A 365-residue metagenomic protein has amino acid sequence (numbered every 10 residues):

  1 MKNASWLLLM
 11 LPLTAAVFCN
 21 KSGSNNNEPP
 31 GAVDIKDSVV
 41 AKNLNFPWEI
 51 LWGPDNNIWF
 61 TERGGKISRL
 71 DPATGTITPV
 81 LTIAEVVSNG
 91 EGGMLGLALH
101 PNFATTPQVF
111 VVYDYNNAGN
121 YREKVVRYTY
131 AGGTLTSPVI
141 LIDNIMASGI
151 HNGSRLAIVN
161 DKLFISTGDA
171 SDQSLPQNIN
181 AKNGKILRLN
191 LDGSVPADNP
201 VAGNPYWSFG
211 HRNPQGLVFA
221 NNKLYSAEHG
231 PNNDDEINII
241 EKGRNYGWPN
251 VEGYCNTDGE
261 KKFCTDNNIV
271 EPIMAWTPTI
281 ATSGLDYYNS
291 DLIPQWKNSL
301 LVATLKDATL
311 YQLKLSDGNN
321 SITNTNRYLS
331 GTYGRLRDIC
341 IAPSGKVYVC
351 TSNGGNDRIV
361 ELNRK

Functional and structural regions predicted by a protein language model:
M1-L8: Bacterial N-terminal signal peptides that target proteins for export
L9-K36: Bacterial Sec-dependent N-terminal signal peptides
E28-Q173, F219, K223-G230, P278-G318 (+1 more regions): Acidic, Gly/Ser/Thr-rich repeat motifs that build Ca2+-stabilized beta-propeller blades
T78-G92, P138-N152, L191-S208, W248-T277 (+1 more regions): Surface-exposed loop and turn segments in beta-propeller and other repeat-based domains that flank or scaffold
E123-G132, I179-L191, I239-E241: Beta-propeller blade signature
Y206-E236: Repeat-solenoid scaffold signature
P231-Y246, L305: Short edge-strand/loop segments of extracellular domains
N320-P343: Conserved blade-ending motifs and adjacent loop-strand segments that build the rim/top face of beta-propeller domains
